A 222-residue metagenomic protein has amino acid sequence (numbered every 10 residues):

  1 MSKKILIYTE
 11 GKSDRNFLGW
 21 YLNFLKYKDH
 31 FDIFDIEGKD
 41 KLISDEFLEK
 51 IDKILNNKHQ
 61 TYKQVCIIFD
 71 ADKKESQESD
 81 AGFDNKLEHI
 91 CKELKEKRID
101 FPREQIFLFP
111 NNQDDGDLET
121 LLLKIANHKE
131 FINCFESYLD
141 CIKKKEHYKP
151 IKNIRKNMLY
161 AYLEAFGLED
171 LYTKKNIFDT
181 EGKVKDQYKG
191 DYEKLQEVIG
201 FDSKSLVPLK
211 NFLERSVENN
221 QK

Functional and structural regions predicted by a protein language model:
M1-K39, S44, I67: Short, acidic loop-beta-alpha module within alpha/beta folds
Y21-F31, L48-K222: C-terminal accessory helical subdomains adjacent to catalytic cores in phosphodiester- and nucleotide-handling enzymes
